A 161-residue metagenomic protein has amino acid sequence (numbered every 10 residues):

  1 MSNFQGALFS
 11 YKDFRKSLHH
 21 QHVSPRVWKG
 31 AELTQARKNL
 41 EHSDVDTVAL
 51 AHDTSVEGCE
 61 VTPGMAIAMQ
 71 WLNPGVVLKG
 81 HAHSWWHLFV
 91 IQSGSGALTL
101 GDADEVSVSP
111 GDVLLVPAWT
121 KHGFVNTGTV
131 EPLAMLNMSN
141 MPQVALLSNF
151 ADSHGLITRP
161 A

Functional and structural regions predicted by a protein language model:
M1-G64, D152-H154, R159-A161: A short, N-terminal "cap"/entry segment at the start of jelly-roll beta-barrel domains of the cupin/DSBH fold
V48-V56, A66-H83: Conserved short histidine dyad/triad with adjacent acidic residue
L72, D102-W119: Short acidic-glycine-tyrosine-enriched beta hairpin
N73-V76, S84-A97, G101: Glycine- and acidic-residue-biased ligand/ion/polar-headgroup-sensing regions
L88-V90, L115, V130-F150: A short hydrophobic beta-strand segment most commonly corresponding to one strand of the jelly-roll/cupin
P110-V113, Q143, S153-P160: Short amphipathic alpha-helical linker/capping segments at the junctions of internal repeats and modular domains
V125-T127: Asparagine-centered strand-capping/turn motif at beta-strand->loop junctions
